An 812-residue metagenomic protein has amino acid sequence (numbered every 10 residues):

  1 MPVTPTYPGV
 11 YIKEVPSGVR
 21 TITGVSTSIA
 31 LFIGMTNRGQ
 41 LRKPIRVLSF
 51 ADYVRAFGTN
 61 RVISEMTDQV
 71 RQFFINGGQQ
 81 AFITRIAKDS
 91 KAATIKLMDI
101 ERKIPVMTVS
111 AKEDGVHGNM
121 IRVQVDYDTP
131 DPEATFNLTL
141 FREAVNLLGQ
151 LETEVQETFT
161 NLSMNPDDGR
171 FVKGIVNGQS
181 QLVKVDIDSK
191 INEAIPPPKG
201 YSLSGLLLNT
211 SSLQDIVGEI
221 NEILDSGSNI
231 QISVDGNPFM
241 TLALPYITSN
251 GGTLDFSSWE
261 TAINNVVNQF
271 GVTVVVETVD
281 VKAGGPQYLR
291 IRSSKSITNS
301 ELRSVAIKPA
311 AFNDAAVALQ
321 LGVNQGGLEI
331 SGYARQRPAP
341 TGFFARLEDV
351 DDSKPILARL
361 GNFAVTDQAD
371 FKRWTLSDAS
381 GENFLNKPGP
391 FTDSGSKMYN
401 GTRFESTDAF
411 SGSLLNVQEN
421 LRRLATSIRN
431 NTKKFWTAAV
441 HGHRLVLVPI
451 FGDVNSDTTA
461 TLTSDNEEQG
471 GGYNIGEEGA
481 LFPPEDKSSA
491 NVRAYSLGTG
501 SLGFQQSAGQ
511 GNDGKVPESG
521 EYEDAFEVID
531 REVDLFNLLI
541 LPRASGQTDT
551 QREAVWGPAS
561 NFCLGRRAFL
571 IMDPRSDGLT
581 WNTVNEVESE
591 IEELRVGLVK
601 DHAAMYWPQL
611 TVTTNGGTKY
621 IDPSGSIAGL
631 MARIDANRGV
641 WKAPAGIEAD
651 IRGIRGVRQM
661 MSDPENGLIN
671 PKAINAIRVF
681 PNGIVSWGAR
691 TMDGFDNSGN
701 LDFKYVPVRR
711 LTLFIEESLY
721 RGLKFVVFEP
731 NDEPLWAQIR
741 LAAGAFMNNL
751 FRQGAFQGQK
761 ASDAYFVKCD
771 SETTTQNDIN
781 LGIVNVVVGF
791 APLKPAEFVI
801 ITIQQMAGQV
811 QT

Functional and structural regions predicted by a protein language model:
M1-L97, E101, T108, D131 (+12 more regions): Structured, hydrophobic secondary-structure cores that serve as assembly/anchoring elements
T94-S202, L207, D215-A315, Q325 (+1 more regions): Extended, beta-strand-rich, solvent-exposed assembly scaffolds of outer structural proteins
L213-I216, Y522, V555: Amphipathic coiled-coil/heptad-repeat helices and related helical stalk/stem segments that mediate oligomerization
E260, L421, S519-F526, T712: Short, well-ordered alpha-helical scaffold segments within catalytic/effector domains
F312-R337, G471-G500: C-terminal basic regulatory modules in eukaryotic proteins
E485-P517, Y522: Long, low-complexity, polar/charged, intrinsically disordered or flexibly structured peripheral segments
